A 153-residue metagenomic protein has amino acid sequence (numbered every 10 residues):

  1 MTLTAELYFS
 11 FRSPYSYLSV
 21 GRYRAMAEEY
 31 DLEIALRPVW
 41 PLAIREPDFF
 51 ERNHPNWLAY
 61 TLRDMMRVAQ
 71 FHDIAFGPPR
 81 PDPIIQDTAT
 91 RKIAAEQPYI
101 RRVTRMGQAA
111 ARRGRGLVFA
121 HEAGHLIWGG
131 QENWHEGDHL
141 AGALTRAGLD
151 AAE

Functional and structural regions predicted by a protein language model:
M1-T2, L42-A43, H72, A147-L149: Generic detector of short, locally flexible boundary/turn motifs and exposed helical patches
L3-A5, S10-L32, R112-R113, L117-E153: C-terminal cap of thioredoxin/glutaredoxin-like
Y17-L126: Structural alpha/beta surface segment adjacent to cysteine/selenocysteine redox centers across thiol/disulfide enzymes
